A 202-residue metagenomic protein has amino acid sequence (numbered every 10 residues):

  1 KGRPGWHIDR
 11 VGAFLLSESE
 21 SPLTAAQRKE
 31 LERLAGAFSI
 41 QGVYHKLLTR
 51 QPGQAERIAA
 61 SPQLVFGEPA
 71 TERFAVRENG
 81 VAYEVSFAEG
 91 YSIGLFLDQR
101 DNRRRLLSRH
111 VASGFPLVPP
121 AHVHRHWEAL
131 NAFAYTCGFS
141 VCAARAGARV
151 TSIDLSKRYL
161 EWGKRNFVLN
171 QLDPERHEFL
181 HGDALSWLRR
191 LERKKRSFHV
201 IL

Functional and structural regions predicted by a protein language model:
G2-D9, A25-L97: Non-catalytic substrate-recognition/targeting regions of SAM-dependent transferases
I40, H126, S197-H199: Local beta-strand N-terminus motif with an aromatic residue
V43, A129, I201: Receiver (REC) domain switch-region micro-motif
A55-E56, C142, R189-E192: Short, well-ordered secondary-structure micro-motifs
I58-A148, E161-W162: Glycine-rich adenosyl-nucleotide cofactor-binding module
R149-D154: Conserved SAM-binding motif I beta-strand of class I
R158-V200: S-adenosyl-L-methionine
